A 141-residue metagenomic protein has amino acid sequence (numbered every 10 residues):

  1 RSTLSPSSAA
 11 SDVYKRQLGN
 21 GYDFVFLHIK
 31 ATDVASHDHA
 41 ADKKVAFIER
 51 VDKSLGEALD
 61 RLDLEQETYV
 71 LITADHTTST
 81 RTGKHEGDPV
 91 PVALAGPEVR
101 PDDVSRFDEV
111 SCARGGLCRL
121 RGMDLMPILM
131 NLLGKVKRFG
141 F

Functional and structural regions predicted by a protein language model:
R1-A10, Y14: Single conserved hydrophobic/aromatic residue that forms the stacking wall/gate of nucleotide- or nucleobase-binding
D12-E57: Active-site His/acidic residue clusters
Y22, D42-E49, T80-C118: Glycine- and aromatic-enriched membrane alpha-helices
Y22-K30, L55, Y69-D75, V92 (+1 more regions): Beta-strand elements within well-structured catalytic alpha/beta cores of enzymes that handle phosphate/sulfate esters
F47-D88: Metal-dependent active-site segment of extracytoplasmic phospho-/sulfohydrolases and closely related
D60, P97, N131-K135: Generic secondary-structure signature for well-ordered alpha-helical cores
E109-F141: Membrane-interface soluble catalytic domains
